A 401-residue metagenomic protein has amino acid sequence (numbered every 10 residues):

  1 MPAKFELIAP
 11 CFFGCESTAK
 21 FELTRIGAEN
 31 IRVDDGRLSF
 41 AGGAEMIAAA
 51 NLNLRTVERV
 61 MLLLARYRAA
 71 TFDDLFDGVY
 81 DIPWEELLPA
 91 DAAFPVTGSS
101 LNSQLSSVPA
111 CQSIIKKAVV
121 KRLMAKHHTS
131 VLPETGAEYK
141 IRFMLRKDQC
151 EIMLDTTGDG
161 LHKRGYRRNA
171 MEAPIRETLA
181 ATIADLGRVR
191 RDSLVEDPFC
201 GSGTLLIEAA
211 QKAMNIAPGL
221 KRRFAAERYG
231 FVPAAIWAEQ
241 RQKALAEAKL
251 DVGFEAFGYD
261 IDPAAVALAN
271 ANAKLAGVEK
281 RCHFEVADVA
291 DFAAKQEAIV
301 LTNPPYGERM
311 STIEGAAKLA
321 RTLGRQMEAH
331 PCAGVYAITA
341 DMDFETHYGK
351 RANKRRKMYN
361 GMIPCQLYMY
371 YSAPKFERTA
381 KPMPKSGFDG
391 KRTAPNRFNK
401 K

Functional and structural regions predicted by a protein language model:
P2-A137, K401: Non-catalytic nucleic-acid substrate-recognition regions in nucleic-acid-modifying enzymes
E45-L52, D159-H162, F376: Short, charged/polar, Gly/Pro-enriched secondary-structure boundary elements
L101-Q104, G160, P305-R309: A short, flexible beta-alpha/helix-coil linker loop
I141-L154, Y368: C-terminal edge-of-domain segments
I152-L186: SAM-dependent Rossmann-like transferase core, predominantly class I methyltransferases with a strong bias toward
I175-A293, E308-R309, I313-A317: Conserved S-adenosyl-L-methionine
D288-K400: C-terminal catalytic and target-recognition region of SAM-dependent MTase-like enzymes, primarily methyltransferases
